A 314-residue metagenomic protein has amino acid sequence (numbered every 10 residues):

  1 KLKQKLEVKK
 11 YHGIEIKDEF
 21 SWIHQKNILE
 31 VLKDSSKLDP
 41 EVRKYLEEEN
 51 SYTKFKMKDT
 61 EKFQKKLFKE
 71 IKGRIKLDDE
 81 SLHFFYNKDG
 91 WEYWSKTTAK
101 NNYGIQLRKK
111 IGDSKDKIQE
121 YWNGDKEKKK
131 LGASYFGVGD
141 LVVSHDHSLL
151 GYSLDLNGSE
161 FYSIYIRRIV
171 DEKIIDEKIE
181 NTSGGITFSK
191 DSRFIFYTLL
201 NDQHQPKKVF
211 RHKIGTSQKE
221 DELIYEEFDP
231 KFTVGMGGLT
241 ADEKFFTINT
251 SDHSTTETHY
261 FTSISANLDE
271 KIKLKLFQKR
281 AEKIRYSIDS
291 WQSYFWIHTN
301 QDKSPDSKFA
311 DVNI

Functional and structural regions predicted by a protein language model:
K1-I314: Beta-propeller folds
